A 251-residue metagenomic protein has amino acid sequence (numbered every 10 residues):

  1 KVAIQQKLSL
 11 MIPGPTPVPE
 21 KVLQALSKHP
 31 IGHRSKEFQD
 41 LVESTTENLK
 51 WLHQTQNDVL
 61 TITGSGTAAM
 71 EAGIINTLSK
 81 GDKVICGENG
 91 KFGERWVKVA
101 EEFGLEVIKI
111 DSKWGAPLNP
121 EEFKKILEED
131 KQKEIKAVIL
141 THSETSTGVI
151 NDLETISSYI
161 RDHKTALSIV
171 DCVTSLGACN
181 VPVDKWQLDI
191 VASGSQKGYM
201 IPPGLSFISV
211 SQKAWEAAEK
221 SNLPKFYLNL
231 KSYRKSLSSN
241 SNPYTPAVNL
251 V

Functional and structural regions predicted by a protein language model:
K1-Q5: Eukaryotic N-terminal low-complexity, Ser/Thr- and Lys/Arg-rich leader segments that predominantly function as
K7-T63, T67: A glycine-/small-polar-enriched, mobile loop at the entrance of the PLP active site in fold-type I
P17-V18, Q196-V251: Active-site C-terminal subdomain of aminotransferase-like
L49, Q56-I85, N89, G93-V97: Conserved beta-loop-alpha segment that forms the PLP phosphate-binding cup at the N-terminus of a helix
R95-I108, K113, E121-K124: Active-site-proximal loop->helix
L118-G177, I190: Active-site phosphate-binding strand-loop segment of PLP-dependent enzymes
D184-Q196: Conserved active-site segment immediately N-terminal to the catalytic lysine that forms the internal aldimine
